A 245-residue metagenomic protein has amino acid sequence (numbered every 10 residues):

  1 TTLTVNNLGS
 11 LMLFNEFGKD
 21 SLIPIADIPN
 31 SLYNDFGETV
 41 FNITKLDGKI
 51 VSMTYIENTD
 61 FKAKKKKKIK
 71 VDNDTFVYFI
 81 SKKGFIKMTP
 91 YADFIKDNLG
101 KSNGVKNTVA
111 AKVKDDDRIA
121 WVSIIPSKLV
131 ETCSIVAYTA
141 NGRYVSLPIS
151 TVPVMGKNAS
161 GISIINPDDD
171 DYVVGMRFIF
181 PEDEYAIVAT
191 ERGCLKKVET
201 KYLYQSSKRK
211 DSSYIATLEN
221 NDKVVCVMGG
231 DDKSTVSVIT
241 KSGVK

Functional and structural regions predicted by a protein language model:
T1-K245: Short, structured "edge-of-domain" segments at secondary-structure transitions
